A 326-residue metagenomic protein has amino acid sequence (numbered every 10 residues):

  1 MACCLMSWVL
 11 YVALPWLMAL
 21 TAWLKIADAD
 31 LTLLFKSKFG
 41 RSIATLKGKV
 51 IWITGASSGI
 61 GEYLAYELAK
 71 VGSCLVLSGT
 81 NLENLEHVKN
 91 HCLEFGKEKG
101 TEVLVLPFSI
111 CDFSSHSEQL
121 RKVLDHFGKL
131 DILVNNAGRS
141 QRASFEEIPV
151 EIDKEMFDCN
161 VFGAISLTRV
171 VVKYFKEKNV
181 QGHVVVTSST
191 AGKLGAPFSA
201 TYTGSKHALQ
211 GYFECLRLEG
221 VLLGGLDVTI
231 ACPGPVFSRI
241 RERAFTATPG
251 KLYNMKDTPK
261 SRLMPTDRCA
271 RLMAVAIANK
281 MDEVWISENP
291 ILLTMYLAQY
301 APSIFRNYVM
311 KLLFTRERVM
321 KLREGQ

Functional and structural regions predicted by a protein language model:
V50, S57-S58, N81: Conserved glycine-rich cofactor-binding loop
V71-V88: Conserved glycine-rich Rossmann-like NAD(P)H-binding loop of the short-chain dehydrogenase/reductase
E83, P107-E118, V150: The beta1-alpha1 cofactor-binding region of Rossmann-like NAD(H)/NADP(H)-dependent oxidoreductases
S144-F145, P149-F157: Substrate-binding pocket helix/loop in short-chain dehydrogenase/reductase
T168, S205: Active-site helix of classical SDR
S189: Residue(s) in the substrate-gating loop at a strand-loop-helix junction that position the organic substrate next
G220-N289: SDR active-site lid
